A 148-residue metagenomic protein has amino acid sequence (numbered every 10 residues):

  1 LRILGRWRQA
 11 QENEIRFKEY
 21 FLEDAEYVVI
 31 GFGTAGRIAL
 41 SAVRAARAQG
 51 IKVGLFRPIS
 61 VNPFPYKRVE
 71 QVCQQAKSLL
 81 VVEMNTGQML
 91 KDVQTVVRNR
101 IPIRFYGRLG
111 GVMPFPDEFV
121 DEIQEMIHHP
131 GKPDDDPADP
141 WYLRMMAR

Functional and structural regions predicted by a protein language model:
L1, F21-A25, I101: Gly-rich Lys/Arg/Thr-decorated short loops/hinges at beta-loop-alpha junctions or inter-strand turns that position
L1-E19: Conformationally flexible catalytic loops at phosphate/diphosphate-handling active centers
N13-K52, F56, N62-R68: Redox- and metal-dependent alpha/beta enzyme cores, enriched for Fe-S-associated oxidoreductases and cofactor-handling
Q75-K77, I101: A short helix->loop->beta-strand "cap" motif at the edges of active sites that frequently abuts
K77-E83: Acidic beta-strand-to-loop metal/phosphate-binding motif
M84-R148: Peripheral docking tails and interdomain loops at the edges of cofactor- or intermediate-handling domains
